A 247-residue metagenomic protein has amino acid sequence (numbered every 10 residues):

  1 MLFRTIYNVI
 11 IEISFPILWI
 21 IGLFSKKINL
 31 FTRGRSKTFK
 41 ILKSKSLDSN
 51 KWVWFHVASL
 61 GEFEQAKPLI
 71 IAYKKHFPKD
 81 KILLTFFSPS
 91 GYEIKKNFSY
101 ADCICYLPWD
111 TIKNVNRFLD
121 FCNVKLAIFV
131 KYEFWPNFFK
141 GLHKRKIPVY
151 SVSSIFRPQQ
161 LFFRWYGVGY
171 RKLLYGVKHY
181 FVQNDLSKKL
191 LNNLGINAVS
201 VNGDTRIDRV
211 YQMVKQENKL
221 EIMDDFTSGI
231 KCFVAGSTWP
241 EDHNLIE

Functional and structural regions predicted by a protein language model:
F3-I21, S25: Membrane-interacting alpha-helical segments
I13, F55, I246: A residue-level signal for conserved active-site and pocket-lining positions in enzyme catalytic cores
W19-Q216, V234, T238-P240: Active-site and donor-binding regions of nucleotide-sugar-utilizing enzymes
E241-E247: Catalytic cores of alpha/beta
